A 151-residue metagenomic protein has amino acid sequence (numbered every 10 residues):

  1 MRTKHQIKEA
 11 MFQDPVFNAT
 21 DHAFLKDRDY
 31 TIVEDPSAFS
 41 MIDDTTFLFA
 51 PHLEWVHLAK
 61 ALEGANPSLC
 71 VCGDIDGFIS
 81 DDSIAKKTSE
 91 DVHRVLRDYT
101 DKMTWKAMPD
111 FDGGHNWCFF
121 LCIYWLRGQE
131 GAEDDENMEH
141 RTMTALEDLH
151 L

Functional and structural regions predicted by a protein language model:
R2, K8, Q13-L151: Domain-level detector for long C-terminal conserved domains
